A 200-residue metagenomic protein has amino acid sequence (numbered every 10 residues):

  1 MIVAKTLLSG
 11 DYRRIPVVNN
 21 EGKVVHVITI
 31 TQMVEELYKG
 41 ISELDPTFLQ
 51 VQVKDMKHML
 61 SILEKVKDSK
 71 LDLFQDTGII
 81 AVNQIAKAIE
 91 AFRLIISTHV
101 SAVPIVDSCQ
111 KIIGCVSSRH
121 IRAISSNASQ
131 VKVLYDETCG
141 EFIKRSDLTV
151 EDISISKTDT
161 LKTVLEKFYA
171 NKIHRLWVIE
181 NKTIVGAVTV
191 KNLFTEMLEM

Functional and structural regions predicted by a protein language model:
M1-N20, V24, D76-I80, A86-S108 (+4 more regions): Helix-loop-beta junctions that constitute the ligand-sensing/allosteric loops of cytosolic regulatory sensor domains
I30-I80, F92-R93, S117-Y169, V190-M200: Tandem CBS (Bateman) regulatory domains
